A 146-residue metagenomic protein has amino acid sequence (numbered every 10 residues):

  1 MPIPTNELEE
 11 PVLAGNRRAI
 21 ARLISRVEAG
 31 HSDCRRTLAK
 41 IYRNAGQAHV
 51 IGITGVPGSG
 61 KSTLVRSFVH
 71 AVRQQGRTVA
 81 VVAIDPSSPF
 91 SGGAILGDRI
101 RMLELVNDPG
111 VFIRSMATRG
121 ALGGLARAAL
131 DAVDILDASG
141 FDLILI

Functional and structural regions predicted by a protein language model:
I3-G15, A21-A48, S59, V65-I146: Nucleotide-state-sensitive switch-loop elements of NTP-binding domains
I51-I53: Hydrophobic anchor at the beta1->P-loop junction of P-loop NTPases
